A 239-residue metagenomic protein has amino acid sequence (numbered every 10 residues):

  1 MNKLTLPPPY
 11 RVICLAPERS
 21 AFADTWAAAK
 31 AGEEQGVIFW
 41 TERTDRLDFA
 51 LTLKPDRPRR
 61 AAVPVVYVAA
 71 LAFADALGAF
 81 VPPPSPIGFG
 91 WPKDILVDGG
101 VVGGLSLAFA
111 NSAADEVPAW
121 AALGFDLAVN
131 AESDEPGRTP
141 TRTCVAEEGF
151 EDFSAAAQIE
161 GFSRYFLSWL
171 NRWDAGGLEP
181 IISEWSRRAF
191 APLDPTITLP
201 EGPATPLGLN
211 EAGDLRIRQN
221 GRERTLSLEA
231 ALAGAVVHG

Functional and structural regions predicted by a protein language model:
M1-P82, V101, A108-N111, V237-G239: N-terminal lobe of the biotin/lipoate ligase/transferase fold
N2-I13, I182-G239: Oxyanion/phosphate-interacting regions
F49-L51, K93, L123-L127: A structural signal for short, well-ordered beta-strand segments
L51-P64, T141-A155: Short histidine-centered catalytic/ligand-binding loop motif
F73, D94, D126, F162 (+1 more regions): Residue-level signal for inorganic ion chemistry
P82-E116, D126: Acidic (Asp/Glu) carboxylate-rich active-site/surface patches
A114-E148: Short, acidic (Asp/Glu-rich) active-site segment that either coordinates a divalent metal cofactor
F150-P203: Conserved, helical-rich catalytic subdomain that frames metal- and/or nucleotide-binding sites in enzyme alpha/beta
